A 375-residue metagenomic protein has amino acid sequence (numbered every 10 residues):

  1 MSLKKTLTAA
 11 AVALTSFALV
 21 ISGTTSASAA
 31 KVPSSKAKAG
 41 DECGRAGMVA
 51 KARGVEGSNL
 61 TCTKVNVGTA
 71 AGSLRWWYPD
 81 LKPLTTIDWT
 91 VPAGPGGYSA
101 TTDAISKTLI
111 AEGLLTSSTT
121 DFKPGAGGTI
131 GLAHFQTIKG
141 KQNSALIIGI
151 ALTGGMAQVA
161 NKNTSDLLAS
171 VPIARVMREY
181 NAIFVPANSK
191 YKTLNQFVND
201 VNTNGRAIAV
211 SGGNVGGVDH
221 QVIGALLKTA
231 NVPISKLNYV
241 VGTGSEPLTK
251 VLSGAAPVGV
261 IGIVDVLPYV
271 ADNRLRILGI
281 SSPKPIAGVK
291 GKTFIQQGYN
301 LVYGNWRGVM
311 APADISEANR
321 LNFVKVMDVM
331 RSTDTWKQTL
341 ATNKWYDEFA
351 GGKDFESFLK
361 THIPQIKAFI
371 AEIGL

Functional and structural regions predicted by a protein language model:
F17-K36: C-terminal region of N-terminal signal peptides and the immediate post-cleavage residues of exported proteins
Y78-L167, V215, D219, N231-P257 (+2 more regions): N-terminal (or domain-start) structured segment
D80-W89, A111-T116, I138-N143, N195-A209 (+5 more regions): Immediate post-signal peptide segment of exported/extracytoplasmic ligand-binding proteins
N143-L146, N163-A182, A209-S211, Y299-N300: A structural signal for short loop-to-beta-strand junctions that line the ligand-binding cleft of periplasmic/secreted
L146-T153, Q158, T243-G244, V260-V266 (+3 more regions): Beta->alpha turn/N-cap motifs
M177-D200, G279-I280, K284-K290, V309-A311: Hydrophobic/proline-rich hinge and linker segments of small-molecule sensing/allosteric domains, predominantly
S211-G291: Ligand-binding pocket segment of bilobal, Venus flytrap-like solute-binding proteins
D265-S332, N343, T361-Q365: C-terminal lobe and pocket-closing loops of periplasmic/extracytoplasmic Venus-flytrap solute-binding proteins
